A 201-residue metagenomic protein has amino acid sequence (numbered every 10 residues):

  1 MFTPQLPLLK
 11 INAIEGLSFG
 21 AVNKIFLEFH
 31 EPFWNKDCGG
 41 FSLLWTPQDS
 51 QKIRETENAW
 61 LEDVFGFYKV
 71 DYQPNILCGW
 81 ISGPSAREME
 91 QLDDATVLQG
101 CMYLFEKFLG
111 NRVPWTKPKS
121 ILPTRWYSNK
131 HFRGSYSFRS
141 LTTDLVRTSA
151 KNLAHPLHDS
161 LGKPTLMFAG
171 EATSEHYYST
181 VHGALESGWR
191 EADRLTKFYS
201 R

Functional and structural regions predicted by a protein language model:
M1-F41, N111: Central helical "cap/lid" subdomain
A21-V22, N35-R201: Conserved flavin/dinucleotide-binding core of flavoenzymes
